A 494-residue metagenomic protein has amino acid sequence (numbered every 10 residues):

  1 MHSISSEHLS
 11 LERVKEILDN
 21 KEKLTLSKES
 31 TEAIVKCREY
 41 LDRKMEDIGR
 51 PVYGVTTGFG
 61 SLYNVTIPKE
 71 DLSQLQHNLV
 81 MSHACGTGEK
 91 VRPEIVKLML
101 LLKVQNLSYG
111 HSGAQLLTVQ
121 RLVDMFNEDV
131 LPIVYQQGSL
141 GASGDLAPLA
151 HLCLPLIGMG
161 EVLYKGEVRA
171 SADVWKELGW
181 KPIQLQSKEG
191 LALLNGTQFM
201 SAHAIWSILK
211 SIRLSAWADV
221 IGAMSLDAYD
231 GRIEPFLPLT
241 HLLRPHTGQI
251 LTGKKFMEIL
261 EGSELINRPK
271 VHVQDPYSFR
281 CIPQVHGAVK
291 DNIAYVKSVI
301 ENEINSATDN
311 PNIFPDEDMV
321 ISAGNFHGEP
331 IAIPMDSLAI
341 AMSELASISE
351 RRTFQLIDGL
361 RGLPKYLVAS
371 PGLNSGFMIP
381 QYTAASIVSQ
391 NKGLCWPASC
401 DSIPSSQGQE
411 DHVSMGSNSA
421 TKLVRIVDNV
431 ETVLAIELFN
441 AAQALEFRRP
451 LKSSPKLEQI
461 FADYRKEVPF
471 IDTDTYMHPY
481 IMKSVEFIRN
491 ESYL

Functional and structural regions predicted by a protein language model:
H2-E22, L26-A33, C37-Y40, M45 (+2 more regions): C-terminal auxiliary extensions adjacent to catalytic cores
H2-G49, Q76-P132, L226, H241: Glycine-rich, flexible loop motifs
G49-G54, S492: An N-terminal domain-start capping segment
Y53-I67, D71-L75, S82-L107, Y135-I157 (+2 more regions): FAD-binding core of FAD-dependent oxidoreductases, characterized by glycine-rich FAD pyrophosphate-binding loops
D71-Q74, T118, S211-R213: Short, low-complexity, polar/charged sequence segments that are solvent-exposed and flexible
K90, Y109-N127, L131, L140-L146 (+2 more regions): Well-ordered mid-protein domain cores that form the structural environment of catalytic cofactors
P132-Y135, D401: Immediate flanking context of iron-sulfur cluster ligation sites
V134-S139, D316, V320: Cysteine-centered functional microenvironments
